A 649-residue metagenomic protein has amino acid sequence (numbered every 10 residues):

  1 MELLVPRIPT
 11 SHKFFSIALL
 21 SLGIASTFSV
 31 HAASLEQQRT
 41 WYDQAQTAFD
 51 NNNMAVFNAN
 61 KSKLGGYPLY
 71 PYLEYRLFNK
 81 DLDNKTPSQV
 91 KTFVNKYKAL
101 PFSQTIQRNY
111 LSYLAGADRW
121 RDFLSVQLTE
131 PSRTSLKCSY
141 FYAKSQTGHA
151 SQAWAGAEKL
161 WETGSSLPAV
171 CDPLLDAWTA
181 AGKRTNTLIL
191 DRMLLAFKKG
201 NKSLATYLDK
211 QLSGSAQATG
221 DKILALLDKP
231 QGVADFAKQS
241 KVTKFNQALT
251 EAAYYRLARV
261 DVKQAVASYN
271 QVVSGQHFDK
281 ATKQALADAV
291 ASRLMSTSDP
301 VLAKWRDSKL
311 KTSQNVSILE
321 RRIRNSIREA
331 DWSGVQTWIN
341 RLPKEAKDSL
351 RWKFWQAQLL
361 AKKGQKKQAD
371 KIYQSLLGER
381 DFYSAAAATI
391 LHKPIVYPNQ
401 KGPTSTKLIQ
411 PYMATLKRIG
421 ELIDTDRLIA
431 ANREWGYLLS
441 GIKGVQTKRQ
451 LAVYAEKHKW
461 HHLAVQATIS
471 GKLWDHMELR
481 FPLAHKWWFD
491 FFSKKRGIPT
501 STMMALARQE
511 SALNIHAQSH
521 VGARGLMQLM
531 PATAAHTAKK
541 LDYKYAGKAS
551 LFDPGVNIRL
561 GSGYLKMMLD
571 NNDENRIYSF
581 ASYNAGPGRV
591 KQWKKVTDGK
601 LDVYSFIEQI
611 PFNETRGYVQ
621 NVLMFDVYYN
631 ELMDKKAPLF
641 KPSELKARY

Functional and structural regions predicted by a protein language model:
L3-A18: Bacterial N-terminal signal peptides that target proteins for export
S16-S26: Bacterial N-terminal signal peptides
A33-W41, N52-N53, G65-Y72, K85 (+19 more regions): Generic helix N-cap/helix-start motif at coil->alpha-helix transitions
N51, K80, N84, Y113 (+9 more regions): Structural motif corresponding to the intra-repeat A-B loop/turn of tetratricopeptide repeats
M54-N60, K85-K96, R119-T129, S151-T163 (+13 more regions): Alpha-helical repeat scaffolds
Y75, A267, G275, K304 (+3 more regions): Catalytic glycan-binding domains that act on GlcNAc-containing polysaccharides
L77-N79, V94-N95, Q107-S112, A287-S296 (+1 more regions): Alpha-helical adaptor scaffolds
